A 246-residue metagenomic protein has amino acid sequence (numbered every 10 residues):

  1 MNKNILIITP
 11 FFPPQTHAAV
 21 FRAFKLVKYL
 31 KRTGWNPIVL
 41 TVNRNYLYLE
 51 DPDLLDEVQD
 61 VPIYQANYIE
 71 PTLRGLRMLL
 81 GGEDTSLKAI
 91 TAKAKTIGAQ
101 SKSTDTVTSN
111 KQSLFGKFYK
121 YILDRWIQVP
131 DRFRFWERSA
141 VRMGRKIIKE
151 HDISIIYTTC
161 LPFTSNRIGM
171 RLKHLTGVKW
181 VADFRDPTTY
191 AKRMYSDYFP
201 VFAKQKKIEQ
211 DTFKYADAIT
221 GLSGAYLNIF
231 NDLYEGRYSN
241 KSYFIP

Functional and structural regions predicted by a protein language model:
M1-T85, A218, L227, S242 (+1 more regions): N-terminal subdomain of nucleotide-sugar transferases
I5, I155, T159, M170-Y190: Active-site proximal beta-strand in glycosyltransferases
P13-Q15, R132, S139-I148, T164-S165 (+2 more regions): A short, histidine- and acid-enriched strand-loop-helix "catalytic/donor-clamping" loop that lines the nucleotide-sugar
T41, Y64-Q65, T189, V201-P246: Donor nucleotide-sugar binding/catalytic pocket of nucleotide-sugar-dependent glycosyltransferases
V42-R138: A conserved catalytic-core segment of Leloir-type glycosyltransferases
D53-Q59, G81-G82, H174-T176, D197-V201 (+1 more regions): Short, hinge-like loop/turn segments at secondary-structure boundaries
T91-A99, G144-S165, V178-V181: Short N-terminal targeting/anchoring amphipathic segment
T164-R167, L227: Short, well-ordered alpha-helical microsegments
